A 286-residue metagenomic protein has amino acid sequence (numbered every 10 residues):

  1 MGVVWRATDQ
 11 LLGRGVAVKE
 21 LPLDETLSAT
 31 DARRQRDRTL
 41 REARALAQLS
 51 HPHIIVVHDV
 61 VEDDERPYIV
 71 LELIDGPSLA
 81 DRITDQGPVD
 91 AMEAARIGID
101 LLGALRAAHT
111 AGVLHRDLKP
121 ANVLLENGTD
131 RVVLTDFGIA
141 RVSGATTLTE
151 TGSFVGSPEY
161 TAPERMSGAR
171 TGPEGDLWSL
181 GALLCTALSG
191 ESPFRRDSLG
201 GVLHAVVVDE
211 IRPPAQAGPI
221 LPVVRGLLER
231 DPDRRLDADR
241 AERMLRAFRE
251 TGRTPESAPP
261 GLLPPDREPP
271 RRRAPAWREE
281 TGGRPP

Functional and structural regions predicted by a protein language model:
P22-Q48: AlphaC helix of the eukaryotic protein kinase fold
D24-A29, L124, A187, E191-P193 (+1 more regions): Proline- and threonine-rich low-complexity intrinsically disordered cytosolic regions
V60: Activation-segment/catalytic-loop signature of the eukaryotic protein kinase fold
D64-S78, R82: Conserved short submotifs of the Hanks-type protein kinase catalytic core that shape the nucleotide-binding pocket
I97-G98: Activation segment signature within eukaryotic-like protein kinase domains
L101-V113: Protein kinase catalytic-loop region centered on the HRD/HxD motif
D176: Conserved catalytic-loop aspartate of Hanks-type protein kinases
